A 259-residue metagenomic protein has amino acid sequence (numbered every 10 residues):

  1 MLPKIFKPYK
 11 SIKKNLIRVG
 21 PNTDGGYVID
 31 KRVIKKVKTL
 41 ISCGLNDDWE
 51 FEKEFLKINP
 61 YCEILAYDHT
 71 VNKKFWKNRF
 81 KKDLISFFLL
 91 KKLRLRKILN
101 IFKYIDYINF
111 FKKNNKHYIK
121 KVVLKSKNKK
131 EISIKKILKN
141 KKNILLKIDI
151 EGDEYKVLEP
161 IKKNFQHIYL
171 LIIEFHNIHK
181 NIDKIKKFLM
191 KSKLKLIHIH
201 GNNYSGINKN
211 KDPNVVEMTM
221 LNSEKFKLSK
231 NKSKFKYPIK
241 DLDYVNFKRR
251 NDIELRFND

Functional and structural regions predicted by a protein language model:
P3-K7: Preference for solvent-exposed, low-hydrophobicity sequence contexts
I12-N128, K141: SAM cofactor-binding core of SAM-dependent methyltransferases, primarily the Rossmann-like beta-alpha-beta module
T39-I41, F51-A66, K77-N78, I134-D259: Conserved acidic-Pro-Pro-aromatic motif
L124-K129, N203-I207: A short acidic, often aromatic-flanked loop/helix-cap motif at beta-alpha or helix-coil junctions that lines enzyme
